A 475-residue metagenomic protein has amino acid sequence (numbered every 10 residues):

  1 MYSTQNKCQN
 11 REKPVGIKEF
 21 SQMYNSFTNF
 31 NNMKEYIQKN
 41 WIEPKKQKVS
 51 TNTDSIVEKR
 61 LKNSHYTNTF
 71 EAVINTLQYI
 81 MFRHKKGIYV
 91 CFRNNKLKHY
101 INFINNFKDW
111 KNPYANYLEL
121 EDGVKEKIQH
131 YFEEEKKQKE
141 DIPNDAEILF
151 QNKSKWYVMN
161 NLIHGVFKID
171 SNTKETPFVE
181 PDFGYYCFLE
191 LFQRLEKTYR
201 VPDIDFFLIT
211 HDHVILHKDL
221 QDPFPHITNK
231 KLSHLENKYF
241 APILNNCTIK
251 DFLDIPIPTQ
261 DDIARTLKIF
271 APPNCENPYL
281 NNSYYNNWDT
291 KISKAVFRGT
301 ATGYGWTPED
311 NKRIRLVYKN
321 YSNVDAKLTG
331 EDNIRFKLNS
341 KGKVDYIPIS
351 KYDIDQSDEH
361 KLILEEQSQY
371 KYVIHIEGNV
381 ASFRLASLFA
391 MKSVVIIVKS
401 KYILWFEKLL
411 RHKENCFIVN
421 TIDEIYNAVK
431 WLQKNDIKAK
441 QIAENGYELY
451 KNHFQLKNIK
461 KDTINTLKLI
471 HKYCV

Functional and structural regions predicted by a protein language model:
M1, S293-A295, I374, K430: Solvent-exposed, well-ordered amphipathic alpha-helical segments that flank/support binding or catalytic loops
S3-D355, K361-I363: Secretory-pathway glycan-assembly enzymes, especially type II membrane glycosyltransferases that use nucleotide-sugar
K361-V475: Catalytic binding pocket for nucleotide-activated donors in carbohydrate/polymer assembly enzymes
